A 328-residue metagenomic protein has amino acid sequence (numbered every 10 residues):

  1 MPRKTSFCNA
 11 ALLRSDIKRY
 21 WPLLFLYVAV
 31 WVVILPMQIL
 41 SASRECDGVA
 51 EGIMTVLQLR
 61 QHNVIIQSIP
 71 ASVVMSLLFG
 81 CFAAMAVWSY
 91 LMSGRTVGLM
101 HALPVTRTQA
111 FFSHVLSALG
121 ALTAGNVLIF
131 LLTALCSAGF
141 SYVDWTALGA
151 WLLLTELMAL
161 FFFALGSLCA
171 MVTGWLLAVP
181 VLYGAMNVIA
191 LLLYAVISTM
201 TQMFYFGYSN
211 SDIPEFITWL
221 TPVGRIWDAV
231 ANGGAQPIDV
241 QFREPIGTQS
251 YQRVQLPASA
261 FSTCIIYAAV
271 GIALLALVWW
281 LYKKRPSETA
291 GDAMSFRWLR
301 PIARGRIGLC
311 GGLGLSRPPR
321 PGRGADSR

Functional and structural regions predicted by a protein language model:
M1-V28: Aromatic- and glycine-rich beta-strand/loop motifs that create alpha-glucan
F7, R95-V97, W175-L177, W279-L299: Cytoplasmic membrane-interface regions of multi-pass membrane proteins
W31-E45, L131: Alpha-helical transmembrane segments of multi-pass membrane proteins
S41-I66, L191-L281, R285-S295, G311-R328: Terminal transmembrane helical anchor/hairpin motif
H62, I66, L116-V179, Y183 (+2 more regions): Secretory targeting signals
Q67-T96: Long, hydrophobic alpha-helical segments
S76-F82, L157-G166, I266-W279, R328: Hydrophobic cores of alpha-helical transmembrane segments in multi-pass inner/ER membrane proteins, independent
V87-T123: Helix-loop-helix units of permease transmembrane domains in multi-pass membrane transporters, especially ABC
